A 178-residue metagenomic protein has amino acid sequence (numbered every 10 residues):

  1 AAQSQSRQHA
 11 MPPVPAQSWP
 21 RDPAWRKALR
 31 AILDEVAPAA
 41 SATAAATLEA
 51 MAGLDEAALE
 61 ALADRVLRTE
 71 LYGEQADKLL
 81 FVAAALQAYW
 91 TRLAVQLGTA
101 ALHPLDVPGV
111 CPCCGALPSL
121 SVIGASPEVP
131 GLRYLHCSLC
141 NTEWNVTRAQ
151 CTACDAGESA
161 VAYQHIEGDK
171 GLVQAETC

Functional and structural regions predicted by a protein language model:
A1-G98: N-terminal alpha-helical interaction blocks
R92-C178: Cys/His-clustered metal-coordination modules, chiefly Zn-binding fingers
